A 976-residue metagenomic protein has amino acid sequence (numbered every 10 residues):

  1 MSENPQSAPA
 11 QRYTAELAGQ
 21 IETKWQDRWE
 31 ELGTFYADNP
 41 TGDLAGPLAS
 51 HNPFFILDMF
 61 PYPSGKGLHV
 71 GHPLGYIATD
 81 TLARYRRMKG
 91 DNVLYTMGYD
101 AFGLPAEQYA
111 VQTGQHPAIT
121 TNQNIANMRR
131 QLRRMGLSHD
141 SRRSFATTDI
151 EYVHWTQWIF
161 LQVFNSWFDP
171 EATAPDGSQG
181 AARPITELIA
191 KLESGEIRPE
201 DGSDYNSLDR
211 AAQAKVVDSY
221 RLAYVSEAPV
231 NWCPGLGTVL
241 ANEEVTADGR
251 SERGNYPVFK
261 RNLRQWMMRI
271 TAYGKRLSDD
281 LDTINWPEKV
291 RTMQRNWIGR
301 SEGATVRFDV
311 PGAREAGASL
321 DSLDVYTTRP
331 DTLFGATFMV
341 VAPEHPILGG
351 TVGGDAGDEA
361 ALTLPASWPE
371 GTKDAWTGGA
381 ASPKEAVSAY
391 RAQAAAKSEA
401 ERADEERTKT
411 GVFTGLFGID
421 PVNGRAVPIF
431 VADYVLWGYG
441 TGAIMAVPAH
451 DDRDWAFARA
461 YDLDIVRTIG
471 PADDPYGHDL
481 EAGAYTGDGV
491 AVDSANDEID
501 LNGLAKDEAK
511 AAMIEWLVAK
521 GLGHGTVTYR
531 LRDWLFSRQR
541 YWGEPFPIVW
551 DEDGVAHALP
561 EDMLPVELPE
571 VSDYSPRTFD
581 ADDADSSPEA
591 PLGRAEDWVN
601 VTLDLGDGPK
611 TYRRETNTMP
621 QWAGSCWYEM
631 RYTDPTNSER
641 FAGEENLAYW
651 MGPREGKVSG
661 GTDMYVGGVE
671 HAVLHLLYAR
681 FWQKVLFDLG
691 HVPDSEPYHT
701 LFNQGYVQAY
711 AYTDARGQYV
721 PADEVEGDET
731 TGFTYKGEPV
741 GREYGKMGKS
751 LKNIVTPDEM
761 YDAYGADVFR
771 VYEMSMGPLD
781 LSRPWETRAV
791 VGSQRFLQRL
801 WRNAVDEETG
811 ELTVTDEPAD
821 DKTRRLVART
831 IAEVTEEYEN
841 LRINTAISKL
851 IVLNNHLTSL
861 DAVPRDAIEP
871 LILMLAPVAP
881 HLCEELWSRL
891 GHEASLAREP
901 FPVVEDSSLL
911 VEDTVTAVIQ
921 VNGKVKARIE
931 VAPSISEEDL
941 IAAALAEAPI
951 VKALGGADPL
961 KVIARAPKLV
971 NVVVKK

Functional and structural regions predicted by a protein language model:
M1-A49, I444, D464-P475, D479-G483 (+8 more regions): Basic, alpha-helical terminal appendages of large translation-related enzymes
S2-Q11, A15-A18, T23-K24, R28-L32 (+9 more regions): Residue patterns forming the tRNA-binding/recognition surfaces of aminoacyl-tRNA synthetases and related DALR
Q6-L57, R87-T96, T120-A126, W286 (+2 more regions): Conserved oxyanion/phosphate-binding beta-strand-loop segments in alpha/beta enzyme cores
R12-E16, R300-T305, G470-D473, D479-E515 (+8 more regions): Long, charged, mostly alpha-helical binding arms that flank functional sites
Q26, M267-S301, P346-V412, L564-D597 (+1 more regions): Amphipathic alpha-helical
P40-T121, F145-T156, V325-T328, D420-F457 (+1 more regions): N-terminal catalytic cores of NTP/NDP-binding nucleotidyl/phosphoryl-transfer enzymes
T79-D80, N92, G349-A472, G477-Y485: Catalytic alpha/beta core of large soluble enzyme barrels
D100, E171-S178, S219, Y224-N231 (+6 more regions): Helix-rich, typically C-terminal accessory recognition domains appended to large enzymatic cores
